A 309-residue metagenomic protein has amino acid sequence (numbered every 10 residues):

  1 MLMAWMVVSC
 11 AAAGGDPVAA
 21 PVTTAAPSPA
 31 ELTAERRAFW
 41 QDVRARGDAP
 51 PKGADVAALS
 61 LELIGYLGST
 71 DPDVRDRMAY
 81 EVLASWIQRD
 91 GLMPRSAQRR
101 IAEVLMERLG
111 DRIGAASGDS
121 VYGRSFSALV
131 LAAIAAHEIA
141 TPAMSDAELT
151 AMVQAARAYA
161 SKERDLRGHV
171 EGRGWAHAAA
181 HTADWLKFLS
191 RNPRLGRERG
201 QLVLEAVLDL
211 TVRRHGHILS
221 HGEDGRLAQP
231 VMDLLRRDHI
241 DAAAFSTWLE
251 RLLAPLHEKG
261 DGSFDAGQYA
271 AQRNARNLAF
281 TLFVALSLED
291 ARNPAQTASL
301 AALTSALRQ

Functional and structural regions predicted by a protein language model:
M1-S9: Bacterial N-terminal signal peptides
C10, G15-L59: Extreme N-terminal leader/anchor segments
P27, E31-A34, A54, A147 (+4 more regions): Alpha-helix boundary/N-cap detector
R44-R157, D241, F245, L249-P255 (+2 more regions): Alpha-helical solenoid scaffolds in large eukaryotic transport, assembly, and signaling factors
K52-D55, F283-Q309: Ser/Thr/Asn(+Pro)-rich, low-complexity disordered segments
E62, R77-E81, F126, A155 (+5 more regions): Alpha-solenoid helical repeat scaffolds
A102-G110, G114-D238: Eukaryote-skewed repeat-based solenoidal scaffolds used as protein-protein interaction platforms, primarily
D209-P294: Extended alpha-helical scaffolding segments
